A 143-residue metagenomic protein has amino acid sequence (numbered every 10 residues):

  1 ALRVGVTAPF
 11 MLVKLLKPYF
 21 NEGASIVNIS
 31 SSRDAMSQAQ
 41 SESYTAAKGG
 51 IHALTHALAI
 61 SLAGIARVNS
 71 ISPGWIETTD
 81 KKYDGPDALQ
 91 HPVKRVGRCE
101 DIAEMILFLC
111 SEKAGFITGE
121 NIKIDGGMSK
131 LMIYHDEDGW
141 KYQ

Functional and structural regions predicted by a protein language model:
A1-F10, V27, I51, V93: Catalytic Tyr-X3-Lys loop
T7, M11, S70, G85-I117 (+1 more regions): C-terminal helical subdomain
V13, A47, T55: Active-site helix of classical SDR
P18, I60-G64, G115: Alpha-helical segment proximal to the catalytic Tyr-Lys
G23, M36-E42, K94, E112: Active-site loop immediately N-terminal to the catalytic Tyr-X3-Lys motif of short-chain dehydrogenase/reductase
S31: Residue(s) in the substrate-gating loop at a strand-loop-helix junction that position the organic substrate next
M36, L107, T118-Q143: Short C-terminal tail/terminal secondary-structure segment of NAD(P)H-dependent dehydrogenase/reductase domains
A63, S70-P92, V96, L131-Q143: A glycine/serine/threonine-rich, flexible loop-to-helix segment that serves as the NAD(P) cofactor-binding "lid"
